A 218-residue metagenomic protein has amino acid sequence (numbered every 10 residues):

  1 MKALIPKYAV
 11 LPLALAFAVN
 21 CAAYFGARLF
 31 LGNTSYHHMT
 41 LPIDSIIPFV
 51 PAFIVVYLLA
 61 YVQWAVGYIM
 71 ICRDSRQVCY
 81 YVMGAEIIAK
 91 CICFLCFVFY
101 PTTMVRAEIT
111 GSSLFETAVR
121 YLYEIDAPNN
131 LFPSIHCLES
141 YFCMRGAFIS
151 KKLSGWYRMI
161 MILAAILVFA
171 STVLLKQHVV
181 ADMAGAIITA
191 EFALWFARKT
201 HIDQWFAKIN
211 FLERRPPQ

Functional and structural regions predicted by a protein language model:
M1-W64, V119, P217-Q218: N-terminal transmembrane-helix/juxtamembrane module of multi-pass inner/ER membrane proteins
Y8-A16, Y80-A85, Y157-M161, A181: Alpha-helical transmembrane segments of integral membrane proteins
C21-A22, K90-C96, L163-L174: Aromatic-anchored segments of alpha-helical transmembrane domains
L29-P42, C72-W156, Q204-Q218: Membrane-interface loops
V56-Q63, I135-E139, A184-I188: Membrane-embedded alpha-helical segments of multi-pass membrane proteins, especially the transmembrane helices
Q63-G67, S140-R145, L163-S171: Hydrophobic, membrane-inserted alpha-helices
A107, G111, P128-F132, L167-W195: Interfacial helix-loop-helix junctions of multi-pass membrane proteins
M144-F148, A190-R198: Hydrophobic transmembrane alpha-helices
